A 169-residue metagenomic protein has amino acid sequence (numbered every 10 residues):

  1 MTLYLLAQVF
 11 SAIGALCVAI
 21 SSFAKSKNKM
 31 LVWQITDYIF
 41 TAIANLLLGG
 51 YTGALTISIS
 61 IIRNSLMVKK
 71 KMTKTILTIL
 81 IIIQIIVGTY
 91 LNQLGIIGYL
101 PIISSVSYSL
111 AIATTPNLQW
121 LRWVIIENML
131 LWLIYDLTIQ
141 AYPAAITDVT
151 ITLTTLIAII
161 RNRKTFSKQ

Functional and structural regions predicted by a protein language model:
M1-Q169: Alpha-helical membrane-protein topology signature
